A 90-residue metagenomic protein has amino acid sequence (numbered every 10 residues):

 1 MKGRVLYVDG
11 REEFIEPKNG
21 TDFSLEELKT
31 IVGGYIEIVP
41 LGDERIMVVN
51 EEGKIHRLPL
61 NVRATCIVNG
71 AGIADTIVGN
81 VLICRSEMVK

Functional and structural regions predicted by a protein language model:
M1-K90: Domain-length accessory/inserted modules outside core catalytic folds
